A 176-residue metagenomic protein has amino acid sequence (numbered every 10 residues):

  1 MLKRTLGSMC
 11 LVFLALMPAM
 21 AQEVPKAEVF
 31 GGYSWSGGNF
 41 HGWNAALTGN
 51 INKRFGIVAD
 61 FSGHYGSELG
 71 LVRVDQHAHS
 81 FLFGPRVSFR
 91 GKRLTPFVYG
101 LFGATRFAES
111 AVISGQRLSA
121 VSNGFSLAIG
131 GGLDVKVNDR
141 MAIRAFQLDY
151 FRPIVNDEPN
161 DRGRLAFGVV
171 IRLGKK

Functional and structural regions predicted by a protein language model:
M1-V24, G174-K176: Cleavable N-terminal export/targeting peptides
E23-W35, P96-V98, R162: Transmembrane beta-strand segments of Gram-negative outer membrane beta-barrel proteins
V24-K26, F40, A78-S80, G124-S126 (+1 more regions): Membrane-spanning beta-strands of outer-membrane beta-barrel proteins
F30-R54: N-terminal targeting signals for Sec/Tat export/insertion, comprising classic cleavable signal peptides
S34-G42, L69-Q76, K92, I154-R162: Solvent-exposed loop/turn segments connecting transmembrane beta-strands in outer-membrane beta-barrel proteins
T48-G115, G124-G130, V135-V137, I143 (+2 more regions): Gram-negative (and chloroplast) outer-membrane scaffold detector with strong preference for beta-barrel transmembrane
R117-S119, E158: Active-site cleft segment of glycoside hydrolase catalytic domains centered on the general acid/base Glu
